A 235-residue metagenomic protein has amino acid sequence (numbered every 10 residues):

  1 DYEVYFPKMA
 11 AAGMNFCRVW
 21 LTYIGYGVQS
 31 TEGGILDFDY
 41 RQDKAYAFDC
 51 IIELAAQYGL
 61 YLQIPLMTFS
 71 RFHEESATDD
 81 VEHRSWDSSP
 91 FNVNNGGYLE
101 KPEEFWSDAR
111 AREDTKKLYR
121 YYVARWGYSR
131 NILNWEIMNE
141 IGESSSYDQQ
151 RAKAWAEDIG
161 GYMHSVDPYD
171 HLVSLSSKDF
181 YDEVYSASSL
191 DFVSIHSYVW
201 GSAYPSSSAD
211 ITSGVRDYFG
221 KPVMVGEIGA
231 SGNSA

Functional and structural regions predicted by a protein language model:
D1-Y204: Active-site mouth of glycoside hydrolases
Y58, Y218-F219: Helix C-cap/helix->beta junction micro-motif
Y162-S165, G214-Y218: Alpha-helix-loop-beta-strand connector modules within alpha/beta enzyme cores
V173-S174, V223-G226: Acidic/polar loop patches that form or flank catalytic/metal-binding clefts of enzymes that bind anionic ligands
S188, F219-K221: Short, proline-enriched alpha-helix->beta-strand connector loops that line the catalytic pocket of alpha/beta-hydrolase
I195, D210-I211, G220, I228: Conserved alpha/beta catalytic core and glycan-binding cleft of carbohydrate-active enzymes
W200-G214, N233: Substrate-binding surface in catalytic domains of secreted glycosidases
V225, G229-A235: Aromatic/acidic polysaccharide-binding cleft in carbohydrate-active enzymes
